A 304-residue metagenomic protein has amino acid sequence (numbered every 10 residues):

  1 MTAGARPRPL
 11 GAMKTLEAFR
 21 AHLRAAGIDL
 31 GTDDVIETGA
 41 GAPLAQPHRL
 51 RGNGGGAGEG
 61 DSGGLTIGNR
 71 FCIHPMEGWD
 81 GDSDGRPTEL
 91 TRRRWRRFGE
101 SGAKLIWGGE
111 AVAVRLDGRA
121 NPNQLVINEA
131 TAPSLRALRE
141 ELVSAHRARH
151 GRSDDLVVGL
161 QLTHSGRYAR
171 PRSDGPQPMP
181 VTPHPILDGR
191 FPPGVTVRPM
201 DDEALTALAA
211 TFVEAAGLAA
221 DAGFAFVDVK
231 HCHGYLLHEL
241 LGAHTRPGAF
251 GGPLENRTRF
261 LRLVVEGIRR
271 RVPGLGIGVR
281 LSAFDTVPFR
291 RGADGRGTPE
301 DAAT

Functional and structural regions predicted by a protein language model:
T2-S165, V195-V197, L208, A216: N-terminal capping/small domains of soluble enzymes
T88-R92, R96, N128-R136, D202-V213 (+2 more regions): Non-membrane alpha-helical structural segments and their capping/turn regions in soluble enzymes
A113, P122-N128, P171-M200, H238-T258: Aromatic- and acidic-residue-enriched carbohydrate-binding clefts of CAZyme catalytic domains
Q124-S153, A243-I277, A283: Alpha-helix-loop-beta-strand connector modules within alpha/beta enzyme cores
R139-A145, A204-D228, F260-R271: An active-site-proximal structural segment forming one wall of the substrate-binding cleft that immediately precedes
D154-V158, T163-F224: Non-globular sequence segments
E255, A283-T304: Non-catalytic scaffold segments within catalytic domains of secreted glycoside hydrolases
